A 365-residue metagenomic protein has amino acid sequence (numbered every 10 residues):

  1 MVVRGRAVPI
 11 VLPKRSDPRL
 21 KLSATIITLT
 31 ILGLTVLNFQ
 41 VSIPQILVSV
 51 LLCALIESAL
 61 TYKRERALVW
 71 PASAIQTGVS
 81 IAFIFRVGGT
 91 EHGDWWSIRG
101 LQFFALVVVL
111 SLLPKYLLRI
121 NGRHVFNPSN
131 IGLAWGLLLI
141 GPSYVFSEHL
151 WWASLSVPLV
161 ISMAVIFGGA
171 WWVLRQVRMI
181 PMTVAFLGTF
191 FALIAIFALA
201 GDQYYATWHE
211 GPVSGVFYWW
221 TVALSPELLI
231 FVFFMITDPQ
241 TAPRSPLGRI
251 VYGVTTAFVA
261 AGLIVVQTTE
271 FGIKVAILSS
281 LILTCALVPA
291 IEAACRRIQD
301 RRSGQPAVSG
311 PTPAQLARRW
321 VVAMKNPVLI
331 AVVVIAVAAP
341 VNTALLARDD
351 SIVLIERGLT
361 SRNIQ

Functional and structural regions predicted by a protein language model:
M1-R64: N-terminal signal-anchor module of multipass membrane proteins
A7-I10, A54-A67, L110-H124, I166-R178 (+1 more regions): C-terminal ends of transmembrane helices
L37-L52, E91-V107, E148-M163, G215-L228: Structural signature of hydrophobic alpha-helical transmembrane segments
K63, A67-S156: Membrane-interface helix-loop-helix junctions at boundaries between adjacent transmembrane segments
L101-Q102, S154-I161, P181-T183, W208 (+2 more regions): Loop-to-transmembrane alpha-helix initiation sites
R123-E210: Long hydrophobic alpha-helical segments that form multi-pass transmembrane helix bundles in integral membrane proteins
D202-V266: Glycine/small-residue-rich hydrophobic helix-like segments
R318-L345: Internal/C-terminal transmembrane anchor helices
